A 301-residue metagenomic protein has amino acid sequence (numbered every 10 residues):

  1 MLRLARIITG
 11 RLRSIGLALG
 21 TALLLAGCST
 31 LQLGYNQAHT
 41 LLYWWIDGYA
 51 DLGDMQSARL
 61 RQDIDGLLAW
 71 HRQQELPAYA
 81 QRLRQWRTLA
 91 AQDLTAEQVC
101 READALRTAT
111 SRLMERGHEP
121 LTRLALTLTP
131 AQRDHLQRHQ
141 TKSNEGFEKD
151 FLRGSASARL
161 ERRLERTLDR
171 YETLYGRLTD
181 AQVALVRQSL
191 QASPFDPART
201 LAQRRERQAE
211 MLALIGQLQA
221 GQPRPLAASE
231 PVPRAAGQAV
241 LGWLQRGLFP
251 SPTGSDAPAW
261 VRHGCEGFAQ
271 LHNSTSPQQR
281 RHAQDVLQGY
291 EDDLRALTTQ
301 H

Functional and structural regions predicted by a protein language model:
L2-G16: Bacterial N-terminal signal peptides that target proteins for export
A26-G27: C-terminal motif of bacterial Sec signal peptides marking the signal peptidase cleavage site
L31-H135, H139, V286-Y290: N-terminal Sec/ER secretory leader and immediately downstream segment of secreted/extracellular precursors
Y43-W44, L201-H301: A cross-kingdom marker for long, charged
I46, L60, G117-L128, L136 (+5 more regions): Short, structured motif recognition centered on aromatic/hydrophobic residues
A91-R107, T167-R170, P233-S255: Short, flexible domain-boundary/linker segments around small modular repeats
C100-A184, L190-Q191: Acidic/His-rich structured neighborhood in mature extracellular/periplasmic domains
Y175-R204, Q208-L212: Helix-loop elements that line ligand-binding/catalytic pockets
